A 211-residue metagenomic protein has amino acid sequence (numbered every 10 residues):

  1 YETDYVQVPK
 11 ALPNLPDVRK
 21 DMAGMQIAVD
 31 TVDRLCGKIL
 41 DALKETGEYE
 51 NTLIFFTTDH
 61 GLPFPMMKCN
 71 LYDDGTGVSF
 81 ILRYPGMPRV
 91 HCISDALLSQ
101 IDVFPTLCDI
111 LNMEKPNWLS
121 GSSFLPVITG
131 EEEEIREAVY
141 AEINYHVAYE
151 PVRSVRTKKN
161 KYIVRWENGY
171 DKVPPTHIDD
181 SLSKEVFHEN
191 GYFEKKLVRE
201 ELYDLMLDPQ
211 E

Functional and structural regions predicted by a protein language model:
Y1-D21, H60-N70: Active-site His/acidic residue clusters
Q7-T52, M87, I110: A long, amphipathic alpha-helix that forms part of the scaffold/cap immediately adjacent to metal-dependent active
D17-D21, F56, F64, Y84-H91 (+4 more regions): Flexible glycine/proline-enriched surface loops and loop-helix/loop-strand junctions
A23, D30-G37, L98-P105, L119-S122 (+3 more regions): A structural signal for well-ordered alpha-helical segments within the folded catalytic domains of diverse enzymes
M25, V29-V32, C36-I39, L53-T58 (+3 more regions): Beta-strand elements within well-structured catalytic alpha/beta cores of enzymes that handle phosphate/sulfate esters
D41-S99, S120: Histidine-centered active-site microenvironments of extracellular/periplasmic hydrolases and transferases
E50-T52, H91-T157: Polar, surface-exposed loop/tail segments that function as active-site lids or cofactor/substrate-recognition elements
Y72-D73, Y145-E211: C-terminal, low-complexity/hydrophilic appendages and adjacent surface loops of extracellular/periplasmic anionic
